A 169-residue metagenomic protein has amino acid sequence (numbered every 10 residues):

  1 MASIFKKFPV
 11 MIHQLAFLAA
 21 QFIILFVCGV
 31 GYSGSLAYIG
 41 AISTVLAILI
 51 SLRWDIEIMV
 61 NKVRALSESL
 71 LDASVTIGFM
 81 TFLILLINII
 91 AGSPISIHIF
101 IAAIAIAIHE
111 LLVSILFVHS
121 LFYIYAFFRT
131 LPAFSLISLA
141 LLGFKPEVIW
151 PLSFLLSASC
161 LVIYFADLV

Functional and structural regions predicted by a protein language model:
M1-L52: Signature of the first transmembrane helix
S3-Q14, L116-L142: Alpha-helical transmembrane segments of multi-pass membrane transporters/permeases
K6, V10, S33-L36, E68-L70 (+3 more regions): Alpha-helical transmembrane segments and their helix-entry boundary regions
F22-F26, G40, I56, V60 (+2 more regions): Transmembrane alpha-helix boundary and packing residues in multipass membrane permease domains and related
C28-Y32, S43-V75, V118-S120: Transmembrane-helix boundary and interhelical linker motifs in polytopic inner-membrane proteins
Y38-L46, T81-I115, L152-L161: Alpha-helical transmembrane segments of multi-pass membrane proteins
A126-V169: Hydrophobic alpha-helical transmembrane segments
